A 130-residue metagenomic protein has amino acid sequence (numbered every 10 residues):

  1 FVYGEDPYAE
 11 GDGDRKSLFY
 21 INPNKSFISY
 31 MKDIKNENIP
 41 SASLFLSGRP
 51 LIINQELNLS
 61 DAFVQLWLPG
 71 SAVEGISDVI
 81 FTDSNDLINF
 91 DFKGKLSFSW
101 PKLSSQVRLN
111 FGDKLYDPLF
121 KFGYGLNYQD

Functional and structural regions predicted by a protein language model:
F1-D130: C-terminal non-catalytic regions of proteins with extracellular/luminal or membrane-system context
